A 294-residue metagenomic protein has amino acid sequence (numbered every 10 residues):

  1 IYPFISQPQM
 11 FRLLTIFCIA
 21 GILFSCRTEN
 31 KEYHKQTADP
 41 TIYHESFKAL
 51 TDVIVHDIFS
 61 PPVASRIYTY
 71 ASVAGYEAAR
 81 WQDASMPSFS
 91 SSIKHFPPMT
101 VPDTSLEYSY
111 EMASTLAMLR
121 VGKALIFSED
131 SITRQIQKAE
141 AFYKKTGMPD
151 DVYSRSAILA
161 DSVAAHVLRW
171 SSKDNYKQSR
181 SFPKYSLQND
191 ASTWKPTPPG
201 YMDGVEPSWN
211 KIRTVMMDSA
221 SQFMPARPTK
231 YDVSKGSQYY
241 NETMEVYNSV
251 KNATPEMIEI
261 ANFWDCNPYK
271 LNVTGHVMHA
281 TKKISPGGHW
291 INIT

Functional and structural regions predicted by a protein language model:
I1-M10: N-terminal secretory signal peptides that target proteins for export/translocation
F11-F17: Sec-dependent signal peptide recognition, specifically the positively charged N-region followed immediately by
L23-S25: C-terminal motif of bacterial Sec signal peptides marking the signal peptidase cleavage site
R27-T294: Acidic/polar surface patches and capping/hinge elements
